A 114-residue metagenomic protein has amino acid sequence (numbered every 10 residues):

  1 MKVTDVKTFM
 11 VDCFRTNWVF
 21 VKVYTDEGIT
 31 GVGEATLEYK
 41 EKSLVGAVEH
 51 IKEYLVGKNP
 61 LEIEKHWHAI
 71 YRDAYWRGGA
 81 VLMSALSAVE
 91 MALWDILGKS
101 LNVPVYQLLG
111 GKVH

Functional and structural regions predicted by a protein language model:
M1-V32, T36-L37: Structured beta-strand/loop patches that form or line metal/cofactor-binding pockets in enzymes
K2-V6, S87, V113: Cofactor-binding beta-sheet edge motifs in enzyme active sites
D26-L101, K112: Metal- or metallocofactor-binding catalytic centers and their adjacent structured scaffolds across diverse enzyme
L108-H114: Flexible hinge/switch segments at interdomain interfaces of large molecular machines
